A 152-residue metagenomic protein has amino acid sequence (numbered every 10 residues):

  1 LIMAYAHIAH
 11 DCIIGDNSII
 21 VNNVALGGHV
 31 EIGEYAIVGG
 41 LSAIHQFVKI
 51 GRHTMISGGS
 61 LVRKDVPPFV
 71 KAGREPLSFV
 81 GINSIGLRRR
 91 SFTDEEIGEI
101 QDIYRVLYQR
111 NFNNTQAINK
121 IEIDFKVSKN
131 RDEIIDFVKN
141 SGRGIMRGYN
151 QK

Functional and structural regions predicted by a protein language model:
L1-R74, S78: Structural signal for interior beta-strand "rungs" in well-ordered beta-sheet cores of soluble enzyme domains
F69, E75-K152: Terminal amphipathic alpha-helical/low-complexity segments used for targeting or macromolecular assembly
